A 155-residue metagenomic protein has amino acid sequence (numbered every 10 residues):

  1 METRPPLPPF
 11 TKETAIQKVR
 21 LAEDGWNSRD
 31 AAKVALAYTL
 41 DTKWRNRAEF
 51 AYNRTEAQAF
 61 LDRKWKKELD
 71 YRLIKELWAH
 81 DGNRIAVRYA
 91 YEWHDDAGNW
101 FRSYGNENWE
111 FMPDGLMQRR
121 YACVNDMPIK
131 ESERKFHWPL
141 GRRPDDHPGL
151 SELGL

Functional and structural regions predicted by a protein language model:
M1-L40, L150-L155: Short, low-complexity N-terminal intrinsically disordered segments enriched in polar/charged residues
E2-F10, A59-L155: A beta-strand edge to alpha-helix "cap/lid" segment located at domain peripheries
D30, T42, L69-R72: Secondary-structure boundary/capping signal
T42-K43, D126: Short secondary-structure capping/turn micro-motifs that flank functional sites
K43-W65: Short solvent-exposed beta->alpha transition segments
